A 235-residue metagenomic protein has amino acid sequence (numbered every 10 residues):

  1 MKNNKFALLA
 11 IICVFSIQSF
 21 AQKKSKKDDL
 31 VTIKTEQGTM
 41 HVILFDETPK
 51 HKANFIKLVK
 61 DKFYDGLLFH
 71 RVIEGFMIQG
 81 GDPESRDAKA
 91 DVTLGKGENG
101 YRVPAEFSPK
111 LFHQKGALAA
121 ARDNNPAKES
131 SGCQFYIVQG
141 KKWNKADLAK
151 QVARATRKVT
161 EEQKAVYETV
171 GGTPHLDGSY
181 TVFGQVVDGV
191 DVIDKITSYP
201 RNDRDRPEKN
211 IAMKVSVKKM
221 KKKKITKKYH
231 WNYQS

Functional and structural regions predicted by a protein language model:
M1-S25: Bacterial Sec-dependent N-terminal signal peptides
S19-S235: Cyclophilin-like peptidyl-prolyl cis-trans isomerases
